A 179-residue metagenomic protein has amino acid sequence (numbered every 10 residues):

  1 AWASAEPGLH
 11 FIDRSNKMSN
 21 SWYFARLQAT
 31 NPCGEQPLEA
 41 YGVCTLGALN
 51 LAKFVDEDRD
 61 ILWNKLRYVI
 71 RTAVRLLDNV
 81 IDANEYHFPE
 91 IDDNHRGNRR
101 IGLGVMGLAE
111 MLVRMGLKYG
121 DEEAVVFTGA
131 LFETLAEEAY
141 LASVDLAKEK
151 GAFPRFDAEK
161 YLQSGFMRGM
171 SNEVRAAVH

Functional and structural regions predicted by a protein language model:
A3-H95, R100, G107-M115: Function-dense linear segments that define catalytic or interfacial modules in macromolecule-processing proteins
V69-D92, R96, K118-H179: Internal maturation/activation junctions in enzymes
I101-G104, E137: Short acidic alpha-helix initiation/capping motifs at coil-to-helix transition points, especially at protein N-termini
